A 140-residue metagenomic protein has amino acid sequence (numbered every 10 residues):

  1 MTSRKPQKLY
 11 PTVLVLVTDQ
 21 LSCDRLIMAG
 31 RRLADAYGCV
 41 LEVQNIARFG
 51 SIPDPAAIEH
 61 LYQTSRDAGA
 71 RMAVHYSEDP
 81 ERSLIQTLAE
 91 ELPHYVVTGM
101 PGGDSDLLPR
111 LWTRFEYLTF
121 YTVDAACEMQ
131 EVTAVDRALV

Functional and structural regions predicted by a protein language model:
R4-A57, Y62-D67: Small/aliphatic-rich secondary-structure junction motif
I27, R31, Y62, L84-I85 (+1 more regions): Short amphipathic alpha-helical segments and helix-helix/interface helices
A34, S65, L88, W112-F115: A generic structural signal for well-ordered alpha-helical segments
D35-V40, A70, P93, Y117-L118: Short glycine/serine/threonine/alanine-rich loop segments
E42-Q44, R71-Y76, Y121-V123: General small-molecule cofactor/ligand-binding pocket signal
A57, P80-L84, L107: Short acidic active-site motifs
Y62-P101: Mid-chain, well-packed structural core segment of small domains
Y95-V140: Gly/Ser-rich helix-loop-strand patches that form or flank binding pockets for ribonucleotide-derived cofactors
